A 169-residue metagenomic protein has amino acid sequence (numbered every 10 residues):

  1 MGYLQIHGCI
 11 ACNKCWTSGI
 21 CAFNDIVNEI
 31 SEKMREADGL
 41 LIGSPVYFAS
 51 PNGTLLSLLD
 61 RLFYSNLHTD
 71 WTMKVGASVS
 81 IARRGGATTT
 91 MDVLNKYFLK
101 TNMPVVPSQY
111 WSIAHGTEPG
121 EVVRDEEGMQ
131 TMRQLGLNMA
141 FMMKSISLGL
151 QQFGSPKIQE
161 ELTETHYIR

Functional and structural regions predicted by a protein language model:
M1-L67, V123-R169: N-terminal beta1-alpha1-beta2 submodule of the flavodoxin-like/Rossmannoid cofactor-binding fold
G39, Y110-V122: A short small-residue
G53-T54, N66-A114, E126-R133: Short, glycine-/small-residue-rich phosphate/pyrophosphate-handling segment
